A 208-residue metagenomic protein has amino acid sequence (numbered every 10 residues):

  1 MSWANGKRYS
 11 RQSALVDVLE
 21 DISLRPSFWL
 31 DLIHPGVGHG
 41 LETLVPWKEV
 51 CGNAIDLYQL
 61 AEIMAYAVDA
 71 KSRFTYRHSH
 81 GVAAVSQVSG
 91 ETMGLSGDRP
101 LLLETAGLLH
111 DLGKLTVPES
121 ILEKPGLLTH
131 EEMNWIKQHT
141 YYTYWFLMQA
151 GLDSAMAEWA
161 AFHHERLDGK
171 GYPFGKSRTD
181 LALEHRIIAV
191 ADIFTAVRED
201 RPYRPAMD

Functional and structural regions predicted by a protein language model:
M1-D208: Histidine- and acidic-residue-rich, metal-dependent catalytic cores
